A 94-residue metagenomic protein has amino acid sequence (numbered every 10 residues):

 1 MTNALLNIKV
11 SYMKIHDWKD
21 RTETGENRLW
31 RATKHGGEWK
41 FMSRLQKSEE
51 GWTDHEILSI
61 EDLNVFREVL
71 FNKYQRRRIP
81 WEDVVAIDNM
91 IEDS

Functional and structural regions predicted by a protein language model:
T2-T24, K47-E49: Negatively charged, low-complexity tracts enriched in Asp/Glu with abundant Ser/Thr
L6, R44-S94: Mixed-charge, Lys/Arg-enriched low-complexity segments
G25-L29: Short, surface-exposed coil-to-beta transition loops
R31-G51: Short beta-strand segments and strand-loop junctions that repeat across beta-rich extracellular domains
